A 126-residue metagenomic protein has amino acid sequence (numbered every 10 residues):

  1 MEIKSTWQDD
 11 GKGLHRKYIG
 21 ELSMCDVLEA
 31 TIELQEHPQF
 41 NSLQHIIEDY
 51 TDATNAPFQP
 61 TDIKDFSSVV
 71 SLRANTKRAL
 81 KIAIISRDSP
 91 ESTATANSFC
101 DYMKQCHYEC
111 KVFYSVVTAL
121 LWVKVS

Functional and structural regions predicted by a protein language model:
M1-S126: Amphipathic, Lys/Arg-enriched alpha-helical "gate/interface" segment within cytosolic domains that mediates
